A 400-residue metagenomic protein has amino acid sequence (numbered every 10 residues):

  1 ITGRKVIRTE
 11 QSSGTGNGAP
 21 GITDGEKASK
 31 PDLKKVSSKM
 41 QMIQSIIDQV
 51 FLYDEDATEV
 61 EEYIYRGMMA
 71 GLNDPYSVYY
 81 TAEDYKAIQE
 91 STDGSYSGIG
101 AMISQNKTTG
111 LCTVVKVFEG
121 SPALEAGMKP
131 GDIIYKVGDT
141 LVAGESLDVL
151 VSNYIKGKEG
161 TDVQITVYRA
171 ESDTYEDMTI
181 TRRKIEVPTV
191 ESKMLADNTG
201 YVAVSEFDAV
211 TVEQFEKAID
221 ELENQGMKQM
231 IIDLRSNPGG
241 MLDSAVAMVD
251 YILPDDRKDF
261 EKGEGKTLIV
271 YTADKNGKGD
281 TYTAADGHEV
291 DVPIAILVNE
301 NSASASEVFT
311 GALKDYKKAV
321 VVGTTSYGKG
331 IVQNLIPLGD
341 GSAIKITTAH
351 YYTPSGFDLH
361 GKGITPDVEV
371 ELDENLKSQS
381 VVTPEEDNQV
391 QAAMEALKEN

Functional and structural regions predicted by a protein language model:
I1-Q229: Flexible, low-complexity junctional segments that flank or bridge functional domains
V115, L124, G138, V149-K329 (+1 more regions): Cleft-lining beta-strand/loop regions that shape enzyme active-site pockets
E176, L359-H360: Generic structural signal for well-ordered beta-strand positions
I180-E186, H350-Y351, P366-D367: A short, sequence-level motif marking secondary-structure junctions
L338-D340, I344-H350: Short acidic, Pro/Gly- and aromatic-enriched capping/linker segments at domain boundaries
D367-N400: Conserved helicase C-terminal RecA-like lobe
